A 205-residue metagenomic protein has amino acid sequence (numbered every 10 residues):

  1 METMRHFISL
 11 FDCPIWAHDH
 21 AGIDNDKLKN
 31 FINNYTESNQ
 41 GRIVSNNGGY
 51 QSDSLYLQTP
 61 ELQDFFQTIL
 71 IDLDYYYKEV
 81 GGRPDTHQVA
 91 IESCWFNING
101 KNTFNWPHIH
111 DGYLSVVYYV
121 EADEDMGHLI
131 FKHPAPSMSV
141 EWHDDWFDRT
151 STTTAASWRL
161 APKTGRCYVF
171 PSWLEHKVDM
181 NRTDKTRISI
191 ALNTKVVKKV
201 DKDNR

Functional and structural regions predicted by a protein language model:
M1-D85, W95, F104: Non-heme Fe(II)/2-oxoglutarate
D12-P14, A90-E92, G112-L114, Y168 (+1 more regions): Residues at beta-strand starts and edge strands
Y50, L129, V178: Short clusters of hydrophobic/aromatic residues that line enzyme substrate/ligand-binding pockets
G81-A90, H110: Short acidic alpha-helical/loop segments enriched in Asp/Glu that coordinate divalent cations
F96-V169, V196, V200-N204: Catalytic core of non-heme Fe(II) oxygenases with the double-stranded beta-helix
N105-H108, H176-T183: Short beta-strand His + acidic residue motifs that chelate non-heme Fe in jelly-roll/DSBH and cupin folds
D184-T194: A short alpha/beta connector and helix-capping loop motif
